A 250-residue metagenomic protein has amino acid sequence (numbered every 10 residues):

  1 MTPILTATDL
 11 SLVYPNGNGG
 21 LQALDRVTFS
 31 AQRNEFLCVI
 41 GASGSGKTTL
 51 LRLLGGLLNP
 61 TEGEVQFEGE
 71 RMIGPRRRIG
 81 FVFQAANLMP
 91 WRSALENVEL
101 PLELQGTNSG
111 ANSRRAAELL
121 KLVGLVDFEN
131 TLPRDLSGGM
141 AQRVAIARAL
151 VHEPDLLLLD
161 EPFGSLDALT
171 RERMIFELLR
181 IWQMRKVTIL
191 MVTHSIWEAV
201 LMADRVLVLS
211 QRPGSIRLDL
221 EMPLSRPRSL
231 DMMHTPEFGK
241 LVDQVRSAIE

Functional and structural regions predicted by a protein language model:
M1-I4, V13-R26: A short, flexible loop at the N-terminus of ABC-type nucleotide-binding domains that lies
I40-A42: The feature captures the beta-strand-to-loop junction immediately N-terminal to the Walker
G55: Helix-to-loop junction immediately C-terminal to a conserved catalytic motif
G63-P75: Conserved ABC transporter NBD signature motif
L95-E103, S113, A117, E221: Short helical segment in ABC ATPase nucleotide-binding domains corresponding to the A-loop/adjacent helical element
T131-R134, H152: Conserved signature/switch motifs of ABC ATPase nucleotide-binding domains
I146: Hydrophobic anchor residue at the start of the ABC signature
